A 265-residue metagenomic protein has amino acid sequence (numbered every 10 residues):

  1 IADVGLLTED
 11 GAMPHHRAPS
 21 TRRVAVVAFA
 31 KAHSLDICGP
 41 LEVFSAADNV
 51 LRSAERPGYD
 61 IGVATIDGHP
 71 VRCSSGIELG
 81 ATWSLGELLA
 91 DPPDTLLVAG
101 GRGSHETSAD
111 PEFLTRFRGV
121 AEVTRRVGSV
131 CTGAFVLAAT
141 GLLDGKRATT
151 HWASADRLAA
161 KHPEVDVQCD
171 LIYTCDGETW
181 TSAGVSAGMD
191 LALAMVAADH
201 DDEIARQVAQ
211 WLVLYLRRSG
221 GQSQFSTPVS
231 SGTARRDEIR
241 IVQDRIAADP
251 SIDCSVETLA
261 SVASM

Functional and structural regions predicted by a protein language model:
I1-V127, F135-A139, C169, L193 (+3 more regions): Extended, subdomain-level signal for the structured scaffold at the beginning of enzyme domains
F29, E106, R147, G177 (+1 more regions): Glycine- and other small-residue-rich loops at beta-strand/loop junctions that grip anionic moieties
I77-L79, P163, S182-A183: Short, surface-exposed amphipathic charged segments that create phosphate/polyanion-binding patches used for binding
L97-V98, D166, A187-G188: Membrane-embedded alpha-helical core segments of multi-pass
V127-G128, T149, Q168, W180: Structural detector of well-ordered beta-strand residues that form the stable sheet scaffold of enzyme domains
D144-I172, Q207-V208, L212: A conserved active-site-flanking secondary-structure segment within enzyme catalytic domains
L171-W211: Conserved anion/nucleotide-ligand pocket segment
